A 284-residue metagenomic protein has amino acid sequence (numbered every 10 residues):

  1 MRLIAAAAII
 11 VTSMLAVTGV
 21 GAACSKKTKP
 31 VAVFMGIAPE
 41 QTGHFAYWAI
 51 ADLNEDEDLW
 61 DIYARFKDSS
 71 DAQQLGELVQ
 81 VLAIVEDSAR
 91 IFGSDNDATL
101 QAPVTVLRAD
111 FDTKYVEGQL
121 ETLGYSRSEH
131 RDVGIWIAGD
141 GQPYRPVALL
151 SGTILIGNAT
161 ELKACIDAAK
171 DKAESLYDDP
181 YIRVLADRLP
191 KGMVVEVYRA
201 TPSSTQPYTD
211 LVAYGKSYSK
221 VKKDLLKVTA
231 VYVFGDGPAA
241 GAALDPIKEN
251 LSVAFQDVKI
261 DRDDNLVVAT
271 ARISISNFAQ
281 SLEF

Functional and structural regions predicted by a protein language model:
M1-A5: Positively charged n-region of N-terminal signal peptides that target proteins for export
A7-A16: Bacterial N-terminal signal peptides
V20-P103, L107-F284: Soluble, non-membrane globular domain cores that form compact, hydrophobic packing and curved binding surfaces
